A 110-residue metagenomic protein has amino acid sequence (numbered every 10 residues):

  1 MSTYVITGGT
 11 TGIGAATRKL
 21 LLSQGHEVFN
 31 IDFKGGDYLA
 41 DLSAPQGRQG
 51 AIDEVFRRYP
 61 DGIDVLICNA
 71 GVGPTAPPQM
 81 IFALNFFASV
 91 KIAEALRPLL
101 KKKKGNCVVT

Functional and structural regions predicted by a protein language model:
T7-T10, G14-K19: N-terminal Rossmann NAD(P)H-binding glycine-rich loop of SDR-like oxidoreductase domains
F33-G47: Rossmann-fold cofactor-recognition segment
D37, I81-F82: A hydrophobic alpha-helix adjacent to the NAD(P)-binding/active-site core of NAD(P)-dependent oxidoreductases, strongly
S43-D61: Conserved Rossmann-fold cofactor-binding substructure of NAD(P)-dependent oxidoreductases
D61-I63, K101-T110: Active-site loop of short-chain dehydrogenase/reductase
N69-T75: Conserved NAD(P)H cofactor-binding loop of Rossmann-fold oxidoreductase domains
P77-Q79: Substrate-binding pocket helix/loop in short-chain dehydrogenase/reductase
